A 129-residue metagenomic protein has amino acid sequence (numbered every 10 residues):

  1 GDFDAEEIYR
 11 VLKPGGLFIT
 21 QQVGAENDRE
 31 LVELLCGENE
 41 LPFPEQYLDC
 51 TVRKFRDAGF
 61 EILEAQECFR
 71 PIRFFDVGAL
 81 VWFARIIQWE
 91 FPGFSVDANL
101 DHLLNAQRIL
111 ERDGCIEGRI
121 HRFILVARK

Functional and structural regions predicted by a protein language model:
F3, E26, C50: Short alpha-helical
F3-I19: A short glycine-rich, Lys/Arg-flanked "PGG" loop and its adjoining helix->strand segment in the class I
Q21-A25, E67-C68: Short strand-turn motif at the edge of the Rossmann-like AdoMet-binding core
V23-P42: Short, glycine-/aromatic-enriched active-site segment of Class I SAM-dependent methyltransferases
C36-C50, C68, Q88-F94: Acceptor-substrate binding/catalytic loop of class I
E61-K129: Conserved Class I S-adenosyl-L-methionine
